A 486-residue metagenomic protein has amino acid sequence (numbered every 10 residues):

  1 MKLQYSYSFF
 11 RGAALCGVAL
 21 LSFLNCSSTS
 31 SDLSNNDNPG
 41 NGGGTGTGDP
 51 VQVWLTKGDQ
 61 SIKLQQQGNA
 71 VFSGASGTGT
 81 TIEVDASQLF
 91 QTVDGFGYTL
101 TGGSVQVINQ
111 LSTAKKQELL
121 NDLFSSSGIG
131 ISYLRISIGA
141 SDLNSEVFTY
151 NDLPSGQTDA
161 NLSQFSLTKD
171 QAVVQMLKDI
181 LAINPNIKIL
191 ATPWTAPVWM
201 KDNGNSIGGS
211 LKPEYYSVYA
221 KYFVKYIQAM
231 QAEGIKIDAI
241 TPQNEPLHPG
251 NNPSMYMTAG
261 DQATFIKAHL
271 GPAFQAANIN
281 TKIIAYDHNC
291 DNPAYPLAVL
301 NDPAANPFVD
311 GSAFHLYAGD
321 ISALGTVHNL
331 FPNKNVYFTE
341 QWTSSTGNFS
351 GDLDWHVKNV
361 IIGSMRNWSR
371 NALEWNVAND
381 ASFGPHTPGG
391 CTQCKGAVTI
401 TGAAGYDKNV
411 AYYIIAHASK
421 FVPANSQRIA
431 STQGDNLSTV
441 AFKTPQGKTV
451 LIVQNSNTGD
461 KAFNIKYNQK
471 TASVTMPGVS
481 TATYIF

Functional and structural regions predicted by a protein language model:
K2, L20-D49: Bacterial Sec-dependent N-terminal signal peptides
K2-A14: Bacterial N-terminal signal peptides that target proteins for export
G48-G58, I62, G74-T80, I189-A191 (+3 more regions): Substrate-binding and catalytic surfaces of secreted/luminal carbohydrate-active proteins
L64-I237: N-terminal catalytic cores of secreted or lumenal carbohydrate-active enzymes
L100, I138, N244, H315-L316 (+1 more regions): Residues that line or immediately flank small-molecule/substrate-binding pockets and catalytic motifs
L143-V147, P197-G204, P246-N251, N292-Y295 (+1 more regions): Short acidic/His/Gly/Ser-rich catalytic and metal-binding motifs that mark active-site loops of diverse hydrolases
K201-K212, E245-T258, T346: Active-site-proximal beta-alpha loop/turn segments in soluble metabolic enzymes
A239-E245: Non-cysteine beta-strand/loop elements that form the S-adenosyl-L-methionine
